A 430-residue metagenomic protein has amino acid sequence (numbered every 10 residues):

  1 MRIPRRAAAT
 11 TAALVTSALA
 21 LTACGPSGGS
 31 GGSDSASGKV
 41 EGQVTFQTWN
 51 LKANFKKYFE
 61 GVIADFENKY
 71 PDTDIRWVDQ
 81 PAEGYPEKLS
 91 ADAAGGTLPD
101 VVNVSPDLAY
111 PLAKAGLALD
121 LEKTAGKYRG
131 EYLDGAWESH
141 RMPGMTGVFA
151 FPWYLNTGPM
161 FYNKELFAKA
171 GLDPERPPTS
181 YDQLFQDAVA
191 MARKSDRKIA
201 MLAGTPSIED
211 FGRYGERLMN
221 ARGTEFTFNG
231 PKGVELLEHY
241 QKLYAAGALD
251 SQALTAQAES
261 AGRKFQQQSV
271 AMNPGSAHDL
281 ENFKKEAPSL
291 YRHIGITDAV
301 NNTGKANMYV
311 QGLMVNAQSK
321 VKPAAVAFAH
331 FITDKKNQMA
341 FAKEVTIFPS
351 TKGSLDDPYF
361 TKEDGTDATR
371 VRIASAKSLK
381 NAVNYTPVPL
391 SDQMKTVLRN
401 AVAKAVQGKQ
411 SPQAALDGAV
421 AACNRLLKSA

Functional and structural regions predicted by a protein language model:
R2-P111, P174, N301-T303, P323-A324 (+6 more regions): Conserved N-terminal structural module of periplasmic/extracytoplasmic solute-binding proteins
A64, N68, A170, E238 (+4 more regions): Extracytoplasmic/periplasmic substrate-recognition and gating elements
N68, D72, M142-P206, M219-L254 (+3 more regions): Helix-loop-helix "hinge/cap" segment bordering the ligand-binding cleft or interdomain interface
D79-K88, D107, T179-F185, Q252-Q266: Short helix-initiation/N-cap motifs at beta->coil->alpha
P86-T97, A115, L166-F167, F185-A190 (+4 more regions): Short helices/loops that flank or line small-molecule/ion binding pockets
P106-T157, K377: Hinge/lid segment of periplasmic solute-binding proteins
L119-D134, P177-T179, K194, A200 (+3 more regions): Short, solvent-exposed loop/beta-turn-alpha elements that line the ligand-binding surface or hinge of extracytoplasmic
R370-A419: C-terminal capping/gating helix-and-loop segments adjacent to ligand/active sites or protein-protein/ligand interfaces
